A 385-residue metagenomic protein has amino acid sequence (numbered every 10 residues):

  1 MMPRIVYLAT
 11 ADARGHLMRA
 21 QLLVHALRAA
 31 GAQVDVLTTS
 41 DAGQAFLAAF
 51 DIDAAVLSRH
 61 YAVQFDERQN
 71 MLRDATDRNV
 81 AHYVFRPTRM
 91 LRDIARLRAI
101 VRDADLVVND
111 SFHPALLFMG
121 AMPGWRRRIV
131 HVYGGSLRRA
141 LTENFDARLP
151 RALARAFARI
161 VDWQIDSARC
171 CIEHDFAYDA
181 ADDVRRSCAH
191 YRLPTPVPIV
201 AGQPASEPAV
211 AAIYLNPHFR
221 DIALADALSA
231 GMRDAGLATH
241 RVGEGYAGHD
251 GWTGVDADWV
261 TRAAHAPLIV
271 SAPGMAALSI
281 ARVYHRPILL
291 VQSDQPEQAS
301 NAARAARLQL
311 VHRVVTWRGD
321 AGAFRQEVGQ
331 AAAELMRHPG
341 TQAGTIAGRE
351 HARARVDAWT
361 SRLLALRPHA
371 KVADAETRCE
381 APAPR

Functional and structural regions predicted by a protein language model:
L8-A9, V132-G135, P150-R151, H174-Y178 (+4 more regions): Active-site donor-nucleotide binding/catalytic segment of nucleotide-sugar enzymes
A9-Q21, D221-I222: A short, glycine/small-residue-rich beta-strand->loop->alpha-helix junction that serves as a flexible
A11, A30, D35-H82, V315: Conserved nucleotide-sugar phosphate-binding/catalytic loop shared by glycosyltransferases and other
M71-A115: Conserved nucleotide-sugar donor-binding subdomain of glycosyltransferases
W125-Y191: Active-site-proximal region of nucleotide-activated glycan assembly enzymes, centered on histidine/acidic-rich loops
E244-Y284: Donor nucleotide-activated moiety binding/catalytic core segment of transferases that use nucleotide-activated donors
A277-L278, R282-R337: Catalytic binding pocket for nucleotide-activated donors in carbohydrate/polymer assembly enzymes
R325-R385: C-terminal amphipathic helix plus adjacent low-complexity, charged tail appended to glycosyltransferase catalytic
